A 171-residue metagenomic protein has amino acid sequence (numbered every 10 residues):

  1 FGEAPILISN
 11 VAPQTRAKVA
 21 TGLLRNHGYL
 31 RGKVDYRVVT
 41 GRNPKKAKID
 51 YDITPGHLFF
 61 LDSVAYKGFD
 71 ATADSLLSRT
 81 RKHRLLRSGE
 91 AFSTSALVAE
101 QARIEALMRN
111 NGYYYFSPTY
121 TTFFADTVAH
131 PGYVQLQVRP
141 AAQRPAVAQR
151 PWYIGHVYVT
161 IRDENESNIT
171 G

Functional and structural regions predicted by a protein language model:
F1-G171: Interaction-mediating elements
